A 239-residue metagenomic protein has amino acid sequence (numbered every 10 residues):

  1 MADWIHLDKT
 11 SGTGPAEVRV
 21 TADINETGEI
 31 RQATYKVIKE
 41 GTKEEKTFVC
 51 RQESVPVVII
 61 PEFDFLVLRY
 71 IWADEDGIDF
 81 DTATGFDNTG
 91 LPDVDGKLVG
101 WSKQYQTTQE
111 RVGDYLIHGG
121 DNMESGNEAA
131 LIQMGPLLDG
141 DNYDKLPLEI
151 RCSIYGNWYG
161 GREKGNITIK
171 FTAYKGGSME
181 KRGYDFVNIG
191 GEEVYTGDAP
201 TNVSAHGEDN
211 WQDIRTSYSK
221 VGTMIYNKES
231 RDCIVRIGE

Functional and structural regions predicted by a protein language model:
M1-R19: Surface-exposed binding patches on compact interaction domains or structured appendages
G14, D23-I30: Surface-exposed, short loops/turns at beta-strand junctions within beta-sandwich domains
P15-R19, E45-T47, F65-V67: Intrinsic-disorder/low-complexity, polar/charged segments enriched in Ser/Thr/Lys/Arg/Asp/Glu/Gln
V18, G28-G41: A short beta-strand micro-motif common to beta-rich folds, especially ectodomain repeats
D23, K36-T42, Y155-N157: Beta-strand-rich extracellular modules
R31, E44-F48, R182-Y184: Short beta-strand segments
T42-V57: C-terminal edge beta-strand
P56-E239: Intrinsic-disorder/low-complexity signal
